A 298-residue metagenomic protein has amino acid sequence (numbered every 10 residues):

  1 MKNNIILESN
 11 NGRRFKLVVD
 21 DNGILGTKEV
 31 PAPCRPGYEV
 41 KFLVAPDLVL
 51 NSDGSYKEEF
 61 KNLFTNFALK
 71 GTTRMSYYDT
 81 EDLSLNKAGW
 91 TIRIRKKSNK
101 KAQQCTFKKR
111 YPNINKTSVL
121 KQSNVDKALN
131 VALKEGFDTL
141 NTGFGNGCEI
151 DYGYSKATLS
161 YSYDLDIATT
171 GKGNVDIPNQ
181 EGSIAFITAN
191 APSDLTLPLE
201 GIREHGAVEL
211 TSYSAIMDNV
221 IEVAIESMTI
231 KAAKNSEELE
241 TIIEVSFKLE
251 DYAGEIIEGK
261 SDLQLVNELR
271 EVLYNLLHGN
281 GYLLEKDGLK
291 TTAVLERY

Functional and structural regions predicted by a protein language model:
K2-P31: Extracellular repetitive beta-rich solenoid segments
A32-Y298: Phosphate-end processing signature that detects enzymes handling 5′-triphosphorylated RNA and polyphosphate
